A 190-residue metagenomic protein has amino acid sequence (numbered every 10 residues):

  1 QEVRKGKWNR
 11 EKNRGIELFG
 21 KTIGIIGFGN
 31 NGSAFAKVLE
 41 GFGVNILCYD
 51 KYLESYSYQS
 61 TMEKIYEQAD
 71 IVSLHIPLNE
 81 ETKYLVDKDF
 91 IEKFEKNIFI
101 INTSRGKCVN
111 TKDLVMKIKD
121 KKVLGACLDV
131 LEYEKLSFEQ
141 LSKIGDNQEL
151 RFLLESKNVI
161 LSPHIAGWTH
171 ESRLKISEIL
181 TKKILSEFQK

Functional and structural regions predicted by a protein language model:
Q1-R14: A charged, well-structured terminal subsegment
W8, I23, D70, V123 (+1 more regions): Generic structural signal for secondary-structure transition and capping sites
W8, I26-N31, C108, T169: Gly/Ser/Thr-rich beta-alpha loop segments that engage phosphate groups in nucleotides
E11-K96: Rossmann-like dinucleotide/phosphate-binding beta-alpha-beta segment
N97, R105-K190: Rossmann-like dinucleotide-binding domain for NAD(H)/NADP(H)
I101: Glycine-rich nucleotide-phosphate-binding loops and adjacent flexible coil segments
